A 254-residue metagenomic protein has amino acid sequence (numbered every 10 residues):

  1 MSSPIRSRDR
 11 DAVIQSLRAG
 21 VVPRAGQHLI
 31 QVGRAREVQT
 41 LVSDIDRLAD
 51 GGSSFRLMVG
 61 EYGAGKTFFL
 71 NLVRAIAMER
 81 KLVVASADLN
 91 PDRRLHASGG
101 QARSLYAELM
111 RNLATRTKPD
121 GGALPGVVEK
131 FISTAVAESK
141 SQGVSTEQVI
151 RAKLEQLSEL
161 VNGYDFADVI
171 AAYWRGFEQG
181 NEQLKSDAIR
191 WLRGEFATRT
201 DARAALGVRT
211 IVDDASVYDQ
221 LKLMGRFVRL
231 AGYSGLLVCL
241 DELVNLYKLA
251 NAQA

Functional and structural regions predicted by a protein language model:
M1-S54: A short, basic N-terminal segment
Q15, K81, L237-D241: Active-site-adjacent bridging/hinge elements
P23-H28, F55-R56, L89-N90, A205-R209 (+1 more regions): Glycine- and acidic
I45-A49, V228, G232, Y247: Structural motif corresponding to the C-terminal cap of alpha-helices
L57, A64, F68-A231: P-loop NTPase nucleotide-binding core
H96-G99, A250-A254: Short, flexible/disordered intra-domain loops and linkers
G232-A252: Conserved P-loop NTPase "ATPase switch" module shared by AAA+ and STAND
